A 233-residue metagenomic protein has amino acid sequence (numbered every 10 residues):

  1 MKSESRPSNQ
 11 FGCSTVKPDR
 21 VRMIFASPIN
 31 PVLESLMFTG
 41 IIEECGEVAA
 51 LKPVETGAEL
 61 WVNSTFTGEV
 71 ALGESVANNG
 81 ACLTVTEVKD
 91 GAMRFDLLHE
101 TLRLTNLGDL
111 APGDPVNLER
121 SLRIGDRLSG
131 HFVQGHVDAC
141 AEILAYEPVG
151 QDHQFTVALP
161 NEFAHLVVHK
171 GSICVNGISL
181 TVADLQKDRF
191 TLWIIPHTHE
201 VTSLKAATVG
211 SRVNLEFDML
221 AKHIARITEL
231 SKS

Functional and structural regions predicted by a protein language model:
R6, R20-R22, R123: Basic polycationic patches enriched in arginine
V32-S233: Conserved loop->alpha-helix
